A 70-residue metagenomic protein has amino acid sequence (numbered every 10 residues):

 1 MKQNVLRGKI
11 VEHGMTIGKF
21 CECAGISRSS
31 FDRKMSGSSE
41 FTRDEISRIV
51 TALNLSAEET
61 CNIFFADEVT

Functional and structural regions predicted by a protein language model:
R7, G18, S47: Residues within the helices of the helix-turn-helix
G8-H13, T51, A57-T70: Short, charged recognition helix plus adjacent turn of helix-turn-helix-like nucleic-acid-binding domains
E12, C23, S38-F41: Helix-turn-helix/winged-helix DNA-binding modules
G14-R33: Short alpha-helical DNA-recognition segment
S27, S38, D67: The DNA-recognition helices of helix-turn-helix-type DNA-binding domains
S38-V50: Short, basic-rich loop-to-helix N-cap that marks the start of a DNA-contacting helix
